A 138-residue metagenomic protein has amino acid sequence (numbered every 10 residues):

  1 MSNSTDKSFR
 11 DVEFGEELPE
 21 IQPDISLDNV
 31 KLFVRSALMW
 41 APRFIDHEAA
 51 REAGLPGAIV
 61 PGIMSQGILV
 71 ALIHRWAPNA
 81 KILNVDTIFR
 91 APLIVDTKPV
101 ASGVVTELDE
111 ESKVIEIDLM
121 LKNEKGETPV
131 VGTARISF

Functional and structural regions predicted by a protein language model:
M1-L18, P92-F138: HotDog/MaoC-like acyl-thioester-processing domains
S2-A58: Catalytic strand-loop segment that frames the active site of acyl-thioester-processing enzymes
R35-M39, H74-P78, E124: Short, intrinsically disordered, mixed-charge
S36-L38, A50, N84-D86, K113 (+2 more regions): Short, charged/polar low-complexity linear motifs in solvent-exposed/disordered segments
A50-A53, I63, K122, T128-V130: Compositionally biased, low-complexity repeat tracts
R51-V105: Hydrophobic beta-strand-centered segment that forms part of the acyl-chain substrate-binding groove
